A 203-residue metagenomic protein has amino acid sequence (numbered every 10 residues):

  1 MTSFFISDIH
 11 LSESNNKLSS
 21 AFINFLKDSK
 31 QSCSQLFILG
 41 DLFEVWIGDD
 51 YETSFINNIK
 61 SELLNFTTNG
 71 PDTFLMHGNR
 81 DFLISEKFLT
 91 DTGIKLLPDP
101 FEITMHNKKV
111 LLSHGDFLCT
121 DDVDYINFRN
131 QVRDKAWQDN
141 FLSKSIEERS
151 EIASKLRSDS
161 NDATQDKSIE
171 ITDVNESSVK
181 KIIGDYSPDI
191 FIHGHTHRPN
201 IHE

Functional and structural regions predicted by a protein language model:
M1-D8, D41-F43, R149-D162: Short, basic/glycine-rich phosphate-binding loops at helix/coil junctions that contact nucleotide phosphates
T2, L11-M105: Core catalytic region of metal-dependent phosphoesterases/phosphodiesterases, especially metallo-beta-lactamase-like
T2-H10, K109-D116: Active-site-proximal beta-strand elements of phosphoester/diester hydrolases
D8, D41, G78, H114 (+1 more regions): Active-site glycine-centered loops adjacent to acidic/histidine catalytic or metal-binding residues that shape
F43-E44, D81, F117-L118, H197-R198: Short, solvent-exposed loop/turn segments at secondary-structure junctions
N57-N58, K87-P98, N127-Q138, R198-I201: A short, terminal or domain-edge coil/loop segment
G93-P98, K109-L111, D116, V123-I126 (+2 more regions): Conserved beta-sheet core of the metallophosphoesterase superfamily
S113-N175: Active-site-proximal loop/helix segment associated with metal-binding centers of metalloenzymes
